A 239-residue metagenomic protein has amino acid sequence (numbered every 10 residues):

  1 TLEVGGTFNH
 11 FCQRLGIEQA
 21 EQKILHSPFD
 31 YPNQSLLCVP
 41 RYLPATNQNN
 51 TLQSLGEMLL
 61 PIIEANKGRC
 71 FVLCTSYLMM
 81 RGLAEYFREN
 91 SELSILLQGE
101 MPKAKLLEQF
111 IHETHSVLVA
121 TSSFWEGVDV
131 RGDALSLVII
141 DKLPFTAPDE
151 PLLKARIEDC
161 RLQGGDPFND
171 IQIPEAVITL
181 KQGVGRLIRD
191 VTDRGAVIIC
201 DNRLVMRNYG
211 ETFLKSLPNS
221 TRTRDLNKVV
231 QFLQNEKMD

Functional and structural regions predicted by a protein language model:
T1-D239: ASCE RecA-like P-loop NTPase motor cores that couple ATP hydrolysis to mechanical translocation on nucleic acids
